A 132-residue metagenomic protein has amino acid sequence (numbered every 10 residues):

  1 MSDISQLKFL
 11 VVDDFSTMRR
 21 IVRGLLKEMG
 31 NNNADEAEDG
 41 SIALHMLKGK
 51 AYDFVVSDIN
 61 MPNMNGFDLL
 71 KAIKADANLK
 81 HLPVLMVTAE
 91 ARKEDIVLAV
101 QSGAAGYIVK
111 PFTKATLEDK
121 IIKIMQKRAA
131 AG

Functional and structural regions predicted by a protein language model:
S16-D35: Two-component/phosphorelay signaling modules centered on CheY-like receiver
E36-F54: Acidic, metal-coordinating helix/loop segments flanking the phosphotransfer/catalytic sites of two-component signaling
M61: Receiver (REC) domain active-site loop signature in two-component systems and cognate sites in sensor histidine kinases
A72, K110: A Lys-centered signature of the CheY-like receiver
F112-I121: C-terminal output helix
